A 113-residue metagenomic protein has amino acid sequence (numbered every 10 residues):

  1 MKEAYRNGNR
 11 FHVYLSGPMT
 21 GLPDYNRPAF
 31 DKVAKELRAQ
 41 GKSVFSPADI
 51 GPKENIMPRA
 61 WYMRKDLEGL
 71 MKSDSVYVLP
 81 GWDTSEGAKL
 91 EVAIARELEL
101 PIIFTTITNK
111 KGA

Functional and structural regions predicted by a protein language model:
M1-A113: Conserved catalytic or regulatory cores that recognize and/or transform ribose-phosphate-containing ligands
